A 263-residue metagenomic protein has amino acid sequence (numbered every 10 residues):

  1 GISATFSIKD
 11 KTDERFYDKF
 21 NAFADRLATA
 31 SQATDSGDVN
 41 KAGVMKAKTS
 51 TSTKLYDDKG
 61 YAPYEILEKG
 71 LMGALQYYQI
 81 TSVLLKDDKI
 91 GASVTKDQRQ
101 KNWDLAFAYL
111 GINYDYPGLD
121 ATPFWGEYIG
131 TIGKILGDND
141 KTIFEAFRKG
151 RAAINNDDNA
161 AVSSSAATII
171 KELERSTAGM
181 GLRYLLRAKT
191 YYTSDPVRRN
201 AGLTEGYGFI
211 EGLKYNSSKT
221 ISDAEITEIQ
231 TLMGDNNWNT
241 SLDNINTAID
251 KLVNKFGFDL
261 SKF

Functional and structural regions predicted by a protein language model:
G1-F263: Mature extracytoplasmic or organellar-lumen-exposed domains after removal of signal/transit peptides
